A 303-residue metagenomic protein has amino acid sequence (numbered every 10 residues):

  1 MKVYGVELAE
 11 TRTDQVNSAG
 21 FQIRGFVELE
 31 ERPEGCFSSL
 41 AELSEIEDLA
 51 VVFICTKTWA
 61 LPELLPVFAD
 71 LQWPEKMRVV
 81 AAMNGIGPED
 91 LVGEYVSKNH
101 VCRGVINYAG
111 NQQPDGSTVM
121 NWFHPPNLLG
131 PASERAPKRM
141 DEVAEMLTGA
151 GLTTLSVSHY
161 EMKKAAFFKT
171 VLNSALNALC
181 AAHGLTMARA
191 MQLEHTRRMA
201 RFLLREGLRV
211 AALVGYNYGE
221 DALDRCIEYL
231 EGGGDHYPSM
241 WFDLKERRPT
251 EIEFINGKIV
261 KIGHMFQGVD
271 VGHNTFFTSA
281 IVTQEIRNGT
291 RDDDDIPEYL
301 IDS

Functional and structural regions predicted by a protein language model:
M1-L29: NAD(P)+-binding Rossmann beta1-loop-alpha1 motif at the extreme N-terminus of oxidoreductases
V6, L29-T118: Rossmann-like NAD(P)(H) cofactor-binding subdomain of soluble oxidoreductases
T13, P33, L61, P88-E89 (+6 more regions): A general structural signal for well-ordered alpha-helical segments in protein cores
Q72-W73, T118-L128, A181-A190, H236-E246: Helix-loop-beta segment of a Rossmann-like dinucleotide-binding subdomain
N84-A165, K169: Rossmann-fold dinucleotide-binding core
L152-S158, A178-A182, T186-R189, N217-E220: Short, structured loop/turn "capping" segments at alpha-beta junctions
K163-L208, G234-D235: Active-site-proximal catalytic alpha-helix in oxidoreductases
M199-S303: NAD(P)-dependent Rossmann-like dehydrogenase/reductase catalytic/cofactor-binding core
